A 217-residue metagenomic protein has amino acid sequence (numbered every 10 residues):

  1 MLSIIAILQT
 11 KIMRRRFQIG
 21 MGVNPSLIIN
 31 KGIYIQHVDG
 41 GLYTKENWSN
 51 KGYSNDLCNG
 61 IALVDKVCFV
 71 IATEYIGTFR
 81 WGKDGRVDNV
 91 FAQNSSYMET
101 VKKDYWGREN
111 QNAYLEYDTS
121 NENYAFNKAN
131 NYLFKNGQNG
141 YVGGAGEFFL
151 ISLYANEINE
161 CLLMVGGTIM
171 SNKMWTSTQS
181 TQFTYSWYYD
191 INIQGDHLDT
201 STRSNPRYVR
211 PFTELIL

Functional and structural regions predicted by a protein language model:
I12-N136, R203-L217: Short, compositionally biased
I61-A62, V70, Y141-G143, F148: Conserved short hydrophobic patches within well-ordered secondary structure
Q138, A145-L217: C-terminal, surface-exposed recognition/capping segments
